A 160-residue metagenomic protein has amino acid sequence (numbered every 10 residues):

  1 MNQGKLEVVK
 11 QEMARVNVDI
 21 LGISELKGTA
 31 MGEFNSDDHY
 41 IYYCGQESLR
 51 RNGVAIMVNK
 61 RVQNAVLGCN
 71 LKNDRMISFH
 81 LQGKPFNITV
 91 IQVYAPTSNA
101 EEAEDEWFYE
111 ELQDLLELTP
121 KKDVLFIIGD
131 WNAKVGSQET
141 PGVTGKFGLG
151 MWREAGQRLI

Functional and structural regions predicted by a protein language model:
M1-I160: A shared catalytic/ligand-binding motif for oxyanion handling
